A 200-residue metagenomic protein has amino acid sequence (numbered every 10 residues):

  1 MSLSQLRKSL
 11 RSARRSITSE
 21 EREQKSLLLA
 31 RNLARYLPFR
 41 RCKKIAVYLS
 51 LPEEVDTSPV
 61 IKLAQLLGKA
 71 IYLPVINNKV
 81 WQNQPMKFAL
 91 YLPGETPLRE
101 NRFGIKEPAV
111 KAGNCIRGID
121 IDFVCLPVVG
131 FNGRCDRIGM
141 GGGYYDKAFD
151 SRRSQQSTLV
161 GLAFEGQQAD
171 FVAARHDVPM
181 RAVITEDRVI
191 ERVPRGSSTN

Functional and structural regions predicted by a protein language model:
M1-D120: N-terminal active-site beta-alpha-beta segment that forms phosphate/nucleotide-binding and substrate-recognition loops
V80-N200: Conserved phosphate- and dinucleotide-binding cores of soluble alpha/beta proteins, encompassing both enzyme active
